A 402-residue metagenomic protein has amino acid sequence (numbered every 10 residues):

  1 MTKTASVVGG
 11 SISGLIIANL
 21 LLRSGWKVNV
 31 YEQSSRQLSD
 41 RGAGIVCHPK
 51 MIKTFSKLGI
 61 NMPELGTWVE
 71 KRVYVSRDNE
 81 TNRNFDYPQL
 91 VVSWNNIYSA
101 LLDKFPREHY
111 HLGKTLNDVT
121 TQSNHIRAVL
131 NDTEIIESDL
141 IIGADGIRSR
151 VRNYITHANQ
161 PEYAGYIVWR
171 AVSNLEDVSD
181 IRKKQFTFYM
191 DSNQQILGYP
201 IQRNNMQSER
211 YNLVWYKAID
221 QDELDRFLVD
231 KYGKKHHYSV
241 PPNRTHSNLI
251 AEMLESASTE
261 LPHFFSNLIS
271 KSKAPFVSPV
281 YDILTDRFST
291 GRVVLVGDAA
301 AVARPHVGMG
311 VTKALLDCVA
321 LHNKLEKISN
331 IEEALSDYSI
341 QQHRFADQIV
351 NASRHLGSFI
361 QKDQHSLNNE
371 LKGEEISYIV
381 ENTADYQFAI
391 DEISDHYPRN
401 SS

Functional and structural regions predicted by a protein language model:
M1-A5, L20-L22, V46-N174, R399-S402: Conserved N-terminal helical subregion
T2-K3, R23, T259-N267, H306-G308 (+1 more regions): C-terminal helical "tail/cap" subdomain of flavin- and related membrane-associated enzymes
S6, N29: Conserved beta-strand positions in the Rossmann-like core of class I SAM-dependent methyltransferases
G10-K27, S34, I142-G143, L213 (+2 more regions): Conserved mid-domain beta->alpha element of the FAD-binding
D40-G44, D86, H306-G310: Short, solvent-exposed loop/turn segments at secondary-structure boundaries
R41-G42, L58-G59, Y154-I155, V307 (+1 more regions): Short, flexible helix/strand-to-coil boundary loops that buttress conserved ligand/catalytic motifs in alpha/beta
D86, S93, V178-S270: Conserved FAD/dinucleotide-binding core of flavoprotein oxidoreductases
S149, V168-R170, Q194-L197, A300-A301: Histidine-centered metal-chelating micro-motifs
